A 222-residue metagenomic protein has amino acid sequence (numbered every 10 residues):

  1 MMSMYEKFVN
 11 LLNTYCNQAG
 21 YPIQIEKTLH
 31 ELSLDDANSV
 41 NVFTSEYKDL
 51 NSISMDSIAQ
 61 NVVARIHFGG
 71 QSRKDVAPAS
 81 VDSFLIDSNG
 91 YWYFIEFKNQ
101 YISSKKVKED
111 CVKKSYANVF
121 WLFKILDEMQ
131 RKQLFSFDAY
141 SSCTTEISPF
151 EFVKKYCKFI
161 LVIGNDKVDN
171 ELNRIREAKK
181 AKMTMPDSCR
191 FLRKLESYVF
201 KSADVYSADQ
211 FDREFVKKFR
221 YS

Functional and structural regions predicted by a protein language model:
M1-K74: Acidic-basic catalytic patches of nuclease active cores, encompassing PD-(D/E)XK and other metal-cofactor nuclease
L11-T14, K218-S222: A hydrophobic membrane-anchoring alpha-helix module
N17, D127, E177, S197-F200 (+1 more regions): Generic surface-pattern signal
K74-V76, S88, Y101: Phosphate-ester processing/binding pockets and catalytic centers
A79: Beta-rich catalytic cores
S83-L85, Y91-N99, N118: Conserved catalytic cores of phosphodiester-cleaving nucleases, focusing on short active-site segments
Q100-A178: Catalytic cores of nucleic-acid endonucleases
E146-V216: Short, low-complexity, polybasic intrinsically disordered segments
